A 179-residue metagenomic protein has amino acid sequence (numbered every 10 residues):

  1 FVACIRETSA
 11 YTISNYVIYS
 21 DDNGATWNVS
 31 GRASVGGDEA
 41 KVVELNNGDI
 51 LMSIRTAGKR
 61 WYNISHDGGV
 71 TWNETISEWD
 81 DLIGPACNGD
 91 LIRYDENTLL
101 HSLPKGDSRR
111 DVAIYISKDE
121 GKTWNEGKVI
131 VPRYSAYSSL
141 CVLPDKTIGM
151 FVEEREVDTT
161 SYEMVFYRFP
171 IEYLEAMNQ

Functional and structural regions predicted by a protein language model:
F1-Q179: Asp-box/BNR beta-propeller blade signature and adjacent active/binding-site loops in extracellular glycan-interacting
